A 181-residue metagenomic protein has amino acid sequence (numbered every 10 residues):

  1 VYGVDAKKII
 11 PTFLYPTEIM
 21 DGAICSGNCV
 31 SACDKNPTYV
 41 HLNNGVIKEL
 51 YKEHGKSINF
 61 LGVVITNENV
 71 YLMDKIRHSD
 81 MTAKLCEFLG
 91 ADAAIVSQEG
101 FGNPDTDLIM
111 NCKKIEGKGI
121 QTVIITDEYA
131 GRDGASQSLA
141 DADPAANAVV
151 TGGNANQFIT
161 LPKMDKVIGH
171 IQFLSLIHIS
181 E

Functional and structural regions predicted by a protein language model:
V1-C86, F101-D105: Metallocofactor- and cofactor-centric catalytic cores in central/energy metabolism, strongly enriched
G90-A91: Proline-aspartate-enriched helix->loop->beta-strand connector
S97-T106, E128-G131: Gly/Ser/Thr-rich loops at beta-strand to alpha-helix junctions that form or flank small-molecule/cofactor-binding
P104-I115: Short Gly/Thr/Asp-enriched flexible loops that form oxyanion-binding sites at enzyme active sites
G117-T122: A short helix->loop->beta-strand "cap" motif at the edges of active sites that frequently abuts
Y129-A146: Glycine-rich, charge-decorated loop segments at or immediately adjacent to ligand/cofactor-binding or catalytic sites
V149-L176: Extended, charge-rich low-complexity interaction segments
I177-E181: Conserved small/polar residues in nucleotide/adenosyl-binding loops
